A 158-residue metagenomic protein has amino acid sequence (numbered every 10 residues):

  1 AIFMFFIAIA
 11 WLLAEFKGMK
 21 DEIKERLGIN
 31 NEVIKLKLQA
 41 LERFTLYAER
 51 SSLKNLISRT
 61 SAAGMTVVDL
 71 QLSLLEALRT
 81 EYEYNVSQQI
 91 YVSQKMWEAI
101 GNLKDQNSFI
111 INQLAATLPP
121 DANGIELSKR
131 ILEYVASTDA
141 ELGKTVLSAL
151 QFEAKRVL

Functional and structural regions predicted by a protein language model:
A1-I2: Feature marks short, highly hydrophobic, charge-poor N-terminal signal-anchor/signal peptide-like helices that anchor
F6, A10-L158: Conserved non-transmembrane functional hotspots
